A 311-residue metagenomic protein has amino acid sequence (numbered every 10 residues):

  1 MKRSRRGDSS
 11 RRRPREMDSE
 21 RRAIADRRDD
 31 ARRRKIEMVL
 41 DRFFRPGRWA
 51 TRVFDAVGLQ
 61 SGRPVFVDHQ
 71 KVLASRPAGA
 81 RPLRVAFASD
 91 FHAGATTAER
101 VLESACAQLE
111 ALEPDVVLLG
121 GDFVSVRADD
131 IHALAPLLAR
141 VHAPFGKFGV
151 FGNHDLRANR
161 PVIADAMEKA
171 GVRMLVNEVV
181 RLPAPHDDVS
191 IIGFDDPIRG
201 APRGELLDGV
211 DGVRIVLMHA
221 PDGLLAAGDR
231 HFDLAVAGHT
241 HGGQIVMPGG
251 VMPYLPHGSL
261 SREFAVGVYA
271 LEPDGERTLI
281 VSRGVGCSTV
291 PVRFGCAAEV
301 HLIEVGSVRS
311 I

Functional and structural regions predicted by a protein language model:
M1-R84, A95: Acidic, histidine-bearing metal-coordination/catalytic regions of metal-dependent phosphoesterases
D55-S61, A88-V101, V124-D129, D155-N159 (+2 more regions): Acidic/histidine-rich helix-loop elements that form or flank divalent-metal/phosphate-binding sites at the catalytic
P64, L73-A86, V172-R173, V180-I192 (+2 more regions): Beta-strand-turn-beta hairpins that frame and shape the catalytic cleft of phosphate-ester-processing enzymes
A86-S89, V116-D122, G146-N153, L175-E178 (+3 more regions): Active-site neighborhood of phospho(di)ester-bond hydrolases with catalytic His/Asp-centered motifs
A95-P183: Core catalytic region of metal-dependent phosphoesterases/phosphodiesterases, especially metallo-beta-lactamase-like
F123-S125, N153-R157, V180-L182, D196-R199 (+3 more regions): Solvent-exposed loop/turn segments at secondary-structure junctions within structured extracellular/periplasmic domains
D165, K169-V172, V176-E178, A184-A226 (+2 more regions): Binuclear metal-dependent hydrolase catalytic cores centered on His/Asp/Glu-rich metal-binding motifs
P221-E304, R309: Conserved beta-sheet core of the metallophosphoesterase superfamily
